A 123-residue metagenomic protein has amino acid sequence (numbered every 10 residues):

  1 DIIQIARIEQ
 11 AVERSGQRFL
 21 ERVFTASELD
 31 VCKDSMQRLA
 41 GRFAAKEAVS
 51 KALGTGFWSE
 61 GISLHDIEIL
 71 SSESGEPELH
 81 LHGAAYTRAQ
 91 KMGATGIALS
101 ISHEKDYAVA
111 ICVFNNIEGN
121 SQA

Functional and structural regions predicted by a protein language model:
I2-A123: Core catalytic alpha/beta fold that binds nucleotide/phospho-ligands
